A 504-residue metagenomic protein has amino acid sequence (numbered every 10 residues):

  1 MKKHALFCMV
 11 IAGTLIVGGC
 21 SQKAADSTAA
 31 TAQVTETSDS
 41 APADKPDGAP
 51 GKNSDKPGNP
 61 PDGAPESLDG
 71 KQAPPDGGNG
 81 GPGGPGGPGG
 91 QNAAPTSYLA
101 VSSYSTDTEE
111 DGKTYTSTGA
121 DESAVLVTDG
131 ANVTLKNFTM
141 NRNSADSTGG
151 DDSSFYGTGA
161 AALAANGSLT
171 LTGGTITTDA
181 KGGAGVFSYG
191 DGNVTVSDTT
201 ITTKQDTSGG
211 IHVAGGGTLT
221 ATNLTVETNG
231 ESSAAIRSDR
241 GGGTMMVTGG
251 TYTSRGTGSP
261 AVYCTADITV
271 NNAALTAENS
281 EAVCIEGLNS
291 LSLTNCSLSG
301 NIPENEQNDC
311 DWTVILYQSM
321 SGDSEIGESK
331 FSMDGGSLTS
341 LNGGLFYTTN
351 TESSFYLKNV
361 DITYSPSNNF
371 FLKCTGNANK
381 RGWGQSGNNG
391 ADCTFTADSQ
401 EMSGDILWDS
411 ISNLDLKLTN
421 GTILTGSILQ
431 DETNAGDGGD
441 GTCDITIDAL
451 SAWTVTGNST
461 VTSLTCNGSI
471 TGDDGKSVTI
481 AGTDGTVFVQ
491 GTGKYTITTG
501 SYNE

Functional and structural regions predicted by a protein language model:
M1-I11: Positively charged n-region of N-terminal signal peptides that target proteins for export
I16-G19: C-terminal motif of bacterial Sec signal peptides marking the signal peptidase cleavage site
K23-T96, M320-G322, R381-S386: Disordered, low-complexity segments in secreted/periplasmic proteins that are enriched in proline
P60, P74, G80-A94, M140-A165 (+11 more regions): Acidic/polar low-complexity surface segments
P60, P74, N79-G89, Q318-G343 (+2 more regions): Extracellular/surface-exposed low-complexity segments
G84-S147, Q490, K494-E504: N-terminal segments that cap or nucleate solenoid repeat domains
G90-N92, T106-A120, K136-G157, G167-G182 (+13 more regions): Beta-strand-rich solenoid/repeat architectures in extracellular/passenger domains of polysaccharide-targeting enzymes
